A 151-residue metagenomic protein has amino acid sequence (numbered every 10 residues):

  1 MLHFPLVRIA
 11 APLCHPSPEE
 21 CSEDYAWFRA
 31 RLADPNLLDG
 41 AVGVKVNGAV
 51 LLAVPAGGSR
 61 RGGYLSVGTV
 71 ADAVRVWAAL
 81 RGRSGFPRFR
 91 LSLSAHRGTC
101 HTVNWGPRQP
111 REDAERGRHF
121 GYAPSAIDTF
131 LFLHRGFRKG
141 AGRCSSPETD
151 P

Functional and structural regions predicted by a protein language model:
M1-Q109, E115, P124-P151: A conserved ligand/cofactor-binding region detector
